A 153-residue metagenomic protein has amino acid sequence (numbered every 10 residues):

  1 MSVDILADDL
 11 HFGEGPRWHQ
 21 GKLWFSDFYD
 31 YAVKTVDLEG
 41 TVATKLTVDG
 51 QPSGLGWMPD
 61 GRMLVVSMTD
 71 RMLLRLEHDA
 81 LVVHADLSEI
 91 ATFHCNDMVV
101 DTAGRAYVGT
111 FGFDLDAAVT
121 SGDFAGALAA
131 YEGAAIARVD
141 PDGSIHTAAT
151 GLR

Functional and structural regions predicted by a protein language model:
M1-R153: Sequence-structural signature of mature extracellular/luminal beta-sheet repeat domains, prominently beta-propellers
